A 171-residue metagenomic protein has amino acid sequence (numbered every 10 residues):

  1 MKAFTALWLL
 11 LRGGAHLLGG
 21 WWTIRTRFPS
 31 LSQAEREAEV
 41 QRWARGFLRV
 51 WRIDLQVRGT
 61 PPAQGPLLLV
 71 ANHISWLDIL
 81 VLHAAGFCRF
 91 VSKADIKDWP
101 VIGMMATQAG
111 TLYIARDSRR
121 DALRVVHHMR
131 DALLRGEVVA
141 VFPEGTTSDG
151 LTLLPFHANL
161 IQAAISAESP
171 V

Functional and structural regions predicted by a protein language model:
M1-V57, M104-A109: A transmembrane-helix-recognition feature enriched in membrane-embedded lipid enzymes and envelope glyco-/phospholipid
R49-V171: Soluble catalytic domains of membrane acyltransferases
